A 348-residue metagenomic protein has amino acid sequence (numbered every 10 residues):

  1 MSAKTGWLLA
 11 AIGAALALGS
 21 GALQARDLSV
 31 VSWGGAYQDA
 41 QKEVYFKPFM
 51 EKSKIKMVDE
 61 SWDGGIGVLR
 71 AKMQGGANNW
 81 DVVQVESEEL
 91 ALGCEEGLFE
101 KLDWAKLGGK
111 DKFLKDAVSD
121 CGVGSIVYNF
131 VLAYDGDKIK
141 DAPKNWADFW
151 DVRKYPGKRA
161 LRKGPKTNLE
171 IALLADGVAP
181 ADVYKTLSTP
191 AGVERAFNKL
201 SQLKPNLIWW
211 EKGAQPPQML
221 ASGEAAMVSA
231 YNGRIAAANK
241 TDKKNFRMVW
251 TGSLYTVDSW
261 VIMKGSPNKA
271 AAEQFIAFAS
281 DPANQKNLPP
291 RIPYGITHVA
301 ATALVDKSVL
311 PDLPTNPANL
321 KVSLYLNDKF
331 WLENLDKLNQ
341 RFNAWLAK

Functional and structural regions predicted by a protein language model:
W7, L18-A25: Sec/Tat signal peptide C-region and signal peptidase I cleavage site
R26-G93: Early extracytoplasmic/lumenal segment of secretory-pathway proteins
G35-A40, N79-W80, V85-P217, A221: Extracytoplasmic ligand-binding site segments that recognize negatively charged/polar headgroups
D81-Q84, W209-W210, A226-Y231, R247: Paired acidic/hydrophobic, glycine-rich loop segments that form the ligand-binding mouth/hinge of periplasmic-binding
L90-L92, M227-N245: A ligand-binding cleft/hinge motif common to bilobed small-molecule-binding domains
Y128-F130, V193-Q202, T241-S266: Periplasmic-binding protein-like
D258, M263-S323: Mature extracytoplasmic/periplasmic domains
A318-K348: Conserved C-terminal helix/tail region of periplasmic/extracytoplasmic solute-binding proteins
